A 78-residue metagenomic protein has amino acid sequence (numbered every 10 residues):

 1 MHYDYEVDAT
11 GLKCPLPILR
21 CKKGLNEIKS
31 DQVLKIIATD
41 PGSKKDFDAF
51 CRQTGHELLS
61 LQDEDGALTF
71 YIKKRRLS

Functional and structural regions predicted by a protein language model:
M1, S43-D46, G66-A67: A general marker of short, structured functional hotspots
Y3-T10: Short amphipathic
D4, V33, D65-T69: A generic structural signal for beta-strand entry/edge sites
K13, G42, R76-S78: Residues that cap or initiate secondary-structure elements
P15, R20-E57: Amphipathic, hydrophobic secondary-structure cores in small proteins
D48-S78: C-terminal structural segments of small proteins and small subunits
